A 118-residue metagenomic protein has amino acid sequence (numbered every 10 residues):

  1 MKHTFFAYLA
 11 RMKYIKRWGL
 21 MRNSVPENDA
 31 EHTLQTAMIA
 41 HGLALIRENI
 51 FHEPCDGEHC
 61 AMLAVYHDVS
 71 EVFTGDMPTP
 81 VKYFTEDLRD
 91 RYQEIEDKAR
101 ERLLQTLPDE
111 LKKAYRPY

Functional and structural regions predicted by a protein language model:
K2-L20: Short alpha-helical hairpin
N23, V81-F84, Y115-Y118: Short linear capping/connector segments at secondary-structure termini
S24-E58: Alpha-helical phosphate/pyrophosphate-handling elements in metalloenzyme active cores
T36-L43, E96-Q105: An active-site-proximal "capping" alpha-helix that borders the catalytic cofactor pocket
M38-A44, E58-M77: Active-site alpha-helical segments that house and flank conserved acidic catalytic motifs for diphosphate chemistry
E53, T74-E86: Aspartate-rich (DDxxD/NDxxD/DxxxD) Mg2+/diphosphate-binding motifs and their adjoining helix-loop segments
E58-M62, Q105-Y118: Histidine/acidic-rich helix-loop-helix segments that form or flank divalent-metal centers in metalloenzyme catalytic
V81-A99: Divalent-cation-assisted or electrostatically stabilized phosphate/pyrophosphate-binding catalytic cores
